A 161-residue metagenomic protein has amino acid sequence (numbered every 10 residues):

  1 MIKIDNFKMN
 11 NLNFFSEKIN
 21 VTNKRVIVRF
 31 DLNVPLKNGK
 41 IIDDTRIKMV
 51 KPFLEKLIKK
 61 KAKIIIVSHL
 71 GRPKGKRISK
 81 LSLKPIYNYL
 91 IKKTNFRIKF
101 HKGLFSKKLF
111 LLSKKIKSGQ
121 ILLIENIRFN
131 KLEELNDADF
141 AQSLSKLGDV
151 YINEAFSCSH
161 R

Functional and structural regions predicted by a protein language model:
M1-R161: Active-site loop-to-helix "anion-binding N-cap" substructures in soluble metabolic enzymes
